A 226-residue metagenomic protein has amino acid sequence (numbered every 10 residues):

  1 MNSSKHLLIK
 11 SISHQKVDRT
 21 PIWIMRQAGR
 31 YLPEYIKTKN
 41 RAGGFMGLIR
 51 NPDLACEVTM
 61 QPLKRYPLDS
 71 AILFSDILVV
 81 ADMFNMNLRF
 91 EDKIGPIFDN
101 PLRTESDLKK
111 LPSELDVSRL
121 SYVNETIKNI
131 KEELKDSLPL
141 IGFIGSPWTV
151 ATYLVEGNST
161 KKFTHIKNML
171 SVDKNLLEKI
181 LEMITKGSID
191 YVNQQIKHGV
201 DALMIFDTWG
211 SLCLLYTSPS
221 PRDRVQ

Functional and structural regions predicted by a protein language model:
M1-M86, F90-D92: N-terminal basic, low-complexity leaders that serve as flexible interaction/assembly modules and, when applicable, as
K16, P67, K131-L134, V192 (+1 more regions): Structural signal for hydrophobic packing residues in well-ordered secondary-structure cores of soluble enzyme domains
D18-T20, P67-S70, D136-L140, G199-D201: Short, well-ordered coil/turn segments that N-cap beta-strands
P21, L63, I130, S188 (+1 more regions): Conserved, mostly hydrophobic/aromatic
A55-P62, I184-V192: Short, acidic/polar
I77-L88, F143-N168, Q194-S218: Active-site-proximal loop/short-helix segments that contain or immediately flank catalytic acid/base residue(s)
R89-Y191: Active-site-proximal, glycine-rich beta->alpha crossover segments in alpha/beta enzymes that shape flexible
Y216-Q226: Single conserved hydrophobic/aromatic residue that forms the stacking wall/gate of nucleotide- or nucleobase-binding
